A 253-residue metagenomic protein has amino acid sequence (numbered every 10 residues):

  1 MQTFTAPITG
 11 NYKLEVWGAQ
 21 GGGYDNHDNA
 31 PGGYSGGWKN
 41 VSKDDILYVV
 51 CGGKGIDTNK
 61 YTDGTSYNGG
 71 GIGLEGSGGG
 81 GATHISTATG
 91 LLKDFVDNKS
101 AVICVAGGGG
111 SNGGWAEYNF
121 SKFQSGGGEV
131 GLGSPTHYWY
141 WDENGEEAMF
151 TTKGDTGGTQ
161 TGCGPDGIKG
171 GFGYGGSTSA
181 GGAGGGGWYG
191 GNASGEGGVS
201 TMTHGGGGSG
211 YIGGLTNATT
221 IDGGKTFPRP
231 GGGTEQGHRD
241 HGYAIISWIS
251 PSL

Functional and structural regions predicted by a protein language model:
M1-I8, Q160: Surface-exposed ligand/attachment interfaces on beta-rich extracellular proteins
A6-K13, S42-I46: Extended extracellular/luminal ectodomain segments enriched in beta-structured repeat modules
K13-V16, Y48-V50, H84, I103-A106 (+3 more regions): Structural recognition of the beta-strand scaffold that forms the well-ordered cores of secreted hydrolase catalytic
G18-G22, G52-T58, T89-L92, G109-N112 (+2 more regions): Acidic glycine-/aspartate-rich tracts in secreted/extracellular proteins
N29-A148: Secretome/extracellular-domain signature
T58-G71, L132-I168, Y174, T203 (+1 more regions): Surface-exposed intrinsically disordered loops and tails
T65-D94, N119, L132, I168-G214: Catalytic nucleophile loop of clan PA
G190-L253: C-terminal subregion of chymotrypsin/trypsin-like serine protease catalytic domains
